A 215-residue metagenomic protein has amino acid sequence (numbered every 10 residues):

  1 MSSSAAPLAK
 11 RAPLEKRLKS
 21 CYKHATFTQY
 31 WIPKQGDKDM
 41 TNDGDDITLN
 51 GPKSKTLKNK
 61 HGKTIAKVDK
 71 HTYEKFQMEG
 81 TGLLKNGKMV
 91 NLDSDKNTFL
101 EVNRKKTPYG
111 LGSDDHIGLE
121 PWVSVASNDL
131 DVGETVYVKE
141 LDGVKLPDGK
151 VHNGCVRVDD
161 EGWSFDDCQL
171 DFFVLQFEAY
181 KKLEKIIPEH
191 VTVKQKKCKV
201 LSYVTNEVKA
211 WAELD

Functional and structural regions predicted by a protein language model:
M1-P13: Fungal secretory targeting signals
R11-D215: Solvent-exposed, well-ordered loop and adjacent helix/strand elements within mature globular domains that form
